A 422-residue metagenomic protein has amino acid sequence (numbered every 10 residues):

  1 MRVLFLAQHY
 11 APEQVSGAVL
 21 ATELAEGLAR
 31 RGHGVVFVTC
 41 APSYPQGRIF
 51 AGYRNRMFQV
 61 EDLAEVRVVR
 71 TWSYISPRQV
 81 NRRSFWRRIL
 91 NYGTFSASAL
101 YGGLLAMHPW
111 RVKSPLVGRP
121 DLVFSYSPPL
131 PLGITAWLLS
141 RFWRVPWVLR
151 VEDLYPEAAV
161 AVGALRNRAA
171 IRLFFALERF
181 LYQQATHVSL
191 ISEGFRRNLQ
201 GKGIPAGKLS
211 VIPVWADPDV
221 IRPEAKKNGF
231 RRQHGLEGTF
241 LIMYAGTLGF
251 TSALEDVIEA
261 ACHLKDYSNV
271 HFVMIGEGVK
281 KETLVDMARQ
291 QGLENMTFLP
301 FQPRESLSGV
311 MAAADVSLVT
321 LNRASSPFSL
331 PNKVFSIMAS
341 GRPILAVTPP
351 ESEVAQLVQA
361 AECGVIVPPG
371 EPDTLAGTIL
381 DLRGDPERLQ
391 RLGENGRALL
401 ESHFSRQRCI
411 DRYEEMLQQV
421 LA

Functional and structural regions predicted by a protein language model:
M1-A64: N-terminal subdomain of nucleotide-sugar transferases
A41, G194, W215: Carbohydrate-associated surface elements
P131-I134, L138-W143, R168-V188: Membrane-proximal helix-turn-helix segments that form the acceptor-binding/catalytic region of lipid-linked
Q200, A206-K208, A216-R232: Acidic anion/phosphate-binding donor-loop and adjacent secondary structure in glycosyltransferase catalytic cores
L236-S252, I258-A261, V273: Conserved donor-binding/catalytic core segment of Leloir-type glycosyltransferases
S252, P303-A312, S317-M338, P343-Q356: Nucleotide-sugar-dependent
Y267-N269, V273-G276, K281-S308: Nucleotide-activated donor-binding/catalytic signature segment of Leloir-type glycosyltransferases, i.e., the conserved
T374, D381, R388-S402: A short, well-ordered alpha-helix in the C-terminal region of glycosyltransferases
